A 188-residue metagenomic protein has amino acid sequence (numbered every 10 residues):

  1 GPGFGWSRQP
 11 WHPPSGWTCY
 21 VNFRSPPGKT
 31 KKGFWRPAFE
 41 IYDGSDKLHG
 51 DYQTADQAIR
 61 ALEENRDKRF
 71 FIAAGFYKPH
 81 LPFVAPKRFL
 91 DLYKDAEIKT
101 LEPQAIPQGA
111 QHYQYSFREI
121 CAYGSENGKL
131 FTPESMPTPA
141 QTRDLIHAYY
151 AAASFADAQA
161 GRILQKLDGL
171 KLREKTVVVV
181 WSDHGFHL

Functional and structural regions predicted by a protein language model:
G1-K47, K87: Catalytic-site neighborhoods of secreted/periplasmic enzymes that process anionic sulfate/phosphate groups
P2-W17, G50-P107, A156, D168-V177: Active-site regions of oxyanion-processing enzymes, predominantly non-cytosolic
G33-D43, S125-H147: Short glycine/proline-rich turn/loop motifs
D46-Q57, Q141, A148, A152-F155 (+1 more regions): Soluble or luminal CAZymes and related metallo-dependent hydrolases
R66, V84, P137-A140, D144 (+2 more regions): A generic fold-level signal
D91-P137: Acceptor-binding helix/loop patch of EC 2.4 sugar-transfer enzymes, predominantly nucleotide-sugar-dependent
A152-L188: Metal-dependent active-site segment of extracytoplasmic phospho-/sulfohydrolases and closely related
